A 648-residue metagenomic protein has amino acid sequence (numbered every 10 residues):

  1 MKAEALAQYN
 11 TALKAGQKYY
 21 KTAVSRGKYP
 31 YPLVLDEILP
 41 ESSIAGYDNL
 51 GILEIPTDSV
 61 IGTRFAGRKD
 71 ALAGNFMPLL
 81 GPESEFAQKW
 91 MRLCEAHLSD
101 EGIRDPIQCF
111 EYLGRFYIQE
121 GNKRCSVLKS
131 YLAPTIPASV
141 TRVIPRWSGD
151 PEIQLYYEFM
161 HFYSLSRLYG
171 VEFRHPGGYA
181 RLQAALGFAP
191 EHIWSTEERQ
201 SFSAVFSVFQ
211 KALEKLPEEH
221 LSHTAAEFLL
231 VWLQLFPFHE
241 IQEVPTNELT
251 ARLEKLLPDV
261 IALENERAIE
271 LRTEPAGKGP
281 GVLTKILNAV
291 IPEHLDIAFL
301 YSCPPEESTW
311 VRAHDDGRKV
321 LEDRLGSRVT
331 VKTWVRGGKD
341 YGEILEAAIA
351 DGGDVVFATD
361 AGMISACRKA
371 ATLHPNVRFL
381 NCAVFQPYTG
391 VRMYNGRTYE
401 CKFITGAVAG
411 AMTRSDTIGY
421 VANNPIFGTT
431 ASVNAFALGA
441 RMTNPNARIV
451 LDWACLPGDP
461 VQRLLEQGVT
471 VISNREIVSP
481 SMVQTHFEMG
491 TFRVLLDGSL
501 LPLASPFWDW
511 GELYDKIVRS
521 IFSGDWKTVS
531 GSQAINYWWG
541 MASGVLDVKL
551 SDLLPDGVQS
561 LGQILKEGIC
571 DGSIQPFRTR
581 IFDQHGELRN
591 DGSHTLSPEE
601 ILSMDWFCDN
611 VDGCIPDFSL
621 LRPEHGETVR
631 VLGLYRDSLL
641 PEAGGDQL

Functional and structural regions predicted by a protein language model:
M1-L113, Q119-E120, S130, H175-F188 (+1 more regions): Short, charged/polar connector segments at secondary-structure boundaries
G102-Y117, K123-L155: A short, basic-hydrophobic beta/loop patch
D296-D316, L321, K332-R336, I426-T430: Extracytoplasmic "Venus flytrap"
G353-A361, L380-C382, V469-V478, L500-W508: Periplasmic-binding protein-like
T372-N395: Flexible loop/hinge segments that line or gate small-molecule binding clefts
Y394-D416, F507-W526: Hydrophobic alpha-helical segments within soluble ligand-binding/sensing domains
I404-N444, S532-L554: An alpha-beta-alpha
G524-Q647: Segments of small-molecule ligand-sensing domains
